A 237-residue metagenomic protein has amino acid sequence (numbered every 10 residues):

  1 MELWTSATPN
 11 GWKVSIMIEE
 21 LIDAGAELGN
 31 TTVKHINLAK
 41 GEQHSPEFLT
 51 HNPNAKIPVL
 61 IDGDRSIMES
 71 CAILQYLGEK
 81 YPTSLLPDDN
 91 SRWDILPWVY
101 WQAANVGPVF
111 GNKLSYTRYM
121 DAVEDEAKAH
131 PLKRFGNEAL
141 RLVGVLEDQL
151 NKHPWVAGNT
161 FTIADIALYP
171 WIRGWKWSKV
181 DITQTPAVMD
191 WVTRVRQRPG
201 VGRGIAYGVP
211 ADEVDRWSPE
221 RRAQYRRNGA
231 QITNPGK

Functional and structural regions predicted by a protein language model:
M1-K133, R222, I232-K237: GST-like domain detector, emphasizing the conserved glutathione-binding G-site in the N-terminal thioredoxin-like
N37, I163, G208-A211: Short, solvent-exposed turn/loop segments enriched in Gly/Ser/Thr/Pro and often Arg
A72, A187, G200: Residue-level recognition of oxygen-bearing side chains
G78, W171-I172, I205: Active-site-flanking alpha-helical
S84-D88, V109-N112, W155-N159, G202-A206: Short, hydrophobic secondary-structure boundary micro-motifs
W98, Q102-Q197, K237: GST-like fold's C-terminal all-alpha helical module
A139, R198-D215: Charged/polar, low-hydrophobicity segments characteristic of intrinsically disordered regions and flexible loops
G208-K237: Acidic/histidine-enriched, glycine/proline-rich intrinsically disordered or flexible terminal extensions
